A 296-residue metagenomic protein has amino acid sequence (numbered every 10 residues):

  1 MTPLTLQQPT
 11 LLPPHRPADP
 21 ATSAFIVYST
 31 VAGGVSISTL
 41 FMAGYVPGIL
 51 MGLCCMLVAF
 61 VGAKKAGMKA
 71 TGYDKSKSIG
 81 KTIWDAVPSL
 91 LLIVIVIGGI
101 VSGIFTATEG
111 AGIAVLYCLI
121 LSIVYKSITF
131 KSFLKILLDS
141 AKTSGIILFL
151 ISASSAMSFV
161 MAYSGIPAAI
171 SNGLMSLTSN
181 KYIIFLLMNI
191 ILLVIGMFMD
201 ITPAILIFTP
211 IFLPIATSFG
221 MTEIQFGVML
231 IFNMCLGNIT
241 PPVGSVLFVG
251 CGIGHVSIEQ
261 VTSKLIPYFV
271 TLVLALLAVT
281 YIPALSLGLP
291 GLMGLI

Functional and structural regions predicted by a protein language model:
M1-I296: Alpha-helical transmembrane segments of multi-pass membrane transport proteins
